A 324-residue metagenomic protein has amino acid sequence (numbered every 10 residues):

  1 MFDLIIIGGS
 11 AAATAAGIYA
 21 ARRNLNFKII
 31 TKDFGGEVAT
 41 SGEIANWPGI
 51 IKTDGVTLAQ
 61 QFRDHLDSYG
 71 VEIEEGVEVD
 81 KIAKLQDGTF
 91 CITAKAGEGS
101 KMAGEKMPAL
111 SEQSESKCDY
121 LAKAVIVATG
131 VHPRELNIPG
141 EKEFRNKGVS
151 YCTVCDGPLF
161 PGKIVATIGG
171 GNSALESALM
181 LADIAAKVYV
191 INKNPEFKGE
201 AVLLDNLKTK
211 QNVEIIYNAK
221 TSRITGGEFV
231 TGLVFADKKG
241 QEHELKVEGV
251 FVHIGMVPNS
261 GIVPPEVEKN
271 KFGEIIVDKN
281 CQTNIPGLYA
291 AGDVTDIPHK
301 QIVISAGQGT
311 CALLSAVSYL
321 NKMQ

Functional and structural regions predicted by a protein language model:
M1-I7, G35, A39, I73-K163 (+4 more regions): FAD-binding core/adjacent interface of flavoenzyme oxidoreductases
M1-I7, R22-L25, A236, H243-G249 (+3 more regions): Rossmann-like nucleotide/phosphate-binding core characteristic of flavoprotein oxidoreductases
F2-V71, S173-E200, N270, S315: Beta1-alpha1 glycine-rich phosphate/pyrophosphate-binding loop at the start of Rossmann-like nucleotide-binding domains
S10-A12, V131-P133, G171-S173, D296: Residue-level detector of alpha-helix initiation sites
I44, A59, L66, E135 (+10 more regions): A general structural signal for well-ordered alpha-helical segments in protein cores
L66-E98, D119-A122, D183-K279, S318-Q324: A Rossmann-like FAD-binding core segment of flavoenzymes
N137, E143-L159, V252-I304, Q308-C311 (+1 more regions): FAD-site-proximal beta/loop scaffold in flavoenzymes
